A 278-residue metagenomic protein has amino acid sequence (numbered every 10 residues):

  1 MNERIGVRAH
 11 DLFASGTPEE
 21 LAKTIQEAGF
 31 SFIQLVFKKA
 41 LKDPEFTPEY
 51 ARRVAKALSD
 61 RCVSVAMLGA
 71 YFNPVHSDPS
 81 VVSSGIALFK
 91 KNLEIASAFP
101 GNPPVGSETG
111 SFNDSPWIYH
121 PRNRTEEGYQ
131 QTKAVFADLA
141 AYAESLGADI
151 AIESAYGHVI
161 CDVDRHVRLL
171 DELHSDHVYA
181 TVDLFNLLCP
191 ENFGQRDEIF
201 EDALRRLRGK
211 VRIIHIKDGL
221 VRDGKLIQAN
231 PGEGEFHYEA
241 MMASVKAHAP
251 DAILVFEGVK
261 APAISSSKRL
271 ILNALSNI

Functional and structural regions predicted by a protein language model:
M1-G6, D11-G29, K56-S59, P79 (+3 more regions): Histidine-acidic metal/acid-base catalytic patches
M1-R8, M67-V75, S111-H120: N-terminal small/glycine-rich loop or linker at the start of catalytic domains across soluble metabolic enzymes
D11-F13, F37-K39, F72-P74, T109-N113 (+4 more regions): Active-site-proximal loop/turn and secondary-structure-junction residues that shape catalytic pockets, frequently
P18-K38, F99-P103: Catalytic domains of carbohydrate-active enzymes, especially glycoside hydrolases
E19, A57-D60, S77-A180: Active-site acidic/histidine proton-transfer and metal-coordination neighborhood in alpha/beta enzyme cores
Q34, M67-G69, P104-G106, A151 (+3 more regions): Conserved beta-strand positions in the central sheet of alpha/beta enzyme cores
L35-A55, S111-N113: Glycine-rich, proline-tolerant flexible connector loops at the mouths of alpha/beta enzymes
K39-K42, P74-P79, N113-I118, R122 (+2 more regions): A short acidic, helix-capping loop that chelates divalent metal ions and anchors anionic groups
